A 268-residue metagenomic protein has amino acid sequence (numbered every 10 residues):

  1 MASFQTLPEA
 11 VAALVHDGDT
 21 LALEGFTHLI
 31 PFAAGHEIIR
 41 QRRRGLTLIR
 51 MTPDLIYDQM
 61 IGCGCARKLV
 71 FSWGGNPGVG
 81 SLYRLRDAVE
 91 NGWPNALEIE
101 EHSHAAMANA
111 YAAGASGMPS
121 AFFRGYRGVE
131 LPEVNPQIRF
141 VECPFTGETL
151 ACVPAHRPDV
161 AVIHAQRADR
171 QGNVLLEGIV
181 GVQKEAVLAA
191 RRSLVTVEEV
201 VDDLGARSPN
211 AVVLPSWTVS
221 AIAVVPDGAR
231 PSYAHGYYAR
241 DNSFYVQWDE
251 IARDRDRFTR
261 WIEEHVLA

Functional and structural regions predicted by a protein language model:
M1-A268: Conserved alpha/beta enzyme-core scaffold
